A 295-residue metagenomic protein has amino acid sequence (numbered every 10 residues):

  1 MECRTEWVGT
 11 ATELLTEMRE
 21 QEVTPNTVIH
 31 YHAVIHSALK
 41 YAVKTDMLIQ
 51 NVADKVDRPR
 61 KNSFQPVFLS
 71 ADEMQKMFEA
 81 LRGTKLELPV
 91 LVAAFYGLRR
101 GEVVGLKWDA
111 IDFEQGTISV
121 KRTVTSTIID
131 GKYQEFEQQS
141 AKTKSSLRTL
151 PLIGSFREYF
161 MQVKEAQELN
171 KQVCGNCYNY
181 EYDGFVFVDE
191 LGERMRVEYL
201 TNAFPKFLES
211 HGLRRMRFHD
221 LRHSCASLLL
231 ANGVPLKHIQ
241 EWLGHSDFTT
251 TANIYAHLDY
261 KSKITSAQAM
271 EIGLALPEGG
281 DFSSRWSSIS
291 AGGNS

Functional and structural regions predicted by a protein language model:
M1-M47, S63, E193-Y199, R214-D220: N-terminal core-binding DNA-recognition domain of tyrosine site-specific recombinases/integrases
A11, I35-A38, D46, V56 (+7 more regions): Conserved hydrophobic/aromatic pocket- or pore-lining residues that grip, position, or stack substrates in active sites
Q21-P25, Q75, E79-L86, Y96 (+4 more regions): Short, basic (Lys/Arg/His-rich) helix/loop patches that form interaction surfaces in the mid-to-C-terminal regions
P25, I29-Y31, K44, L48-Q50 (+7 more regions): Basic, Lys/Arg- and aromatic-enriched nucleic-acid-binding interface segment
A42-V52, F113, R122-I129, F160-N176 (+2 more regions): Proline-centered turn/helix-capping motifs that create local helix->coil transitions or kinks
R60, V124-S126, R157, L243-A269: Catalytic-site neighborhood detector that most strongly recognizes the C-terminal catalytic loop/helix of tyrosine
G105-I111, Q240-S246, A256: A short, basic/aromatic helix-end/turn motif that makes direct DNA contacts
Q115, S126-I128, K132-L147, G154-F156 (+3 more regions): C-terminal secondary-structure termini that scaffold catalytic or DNA-interacting sites
